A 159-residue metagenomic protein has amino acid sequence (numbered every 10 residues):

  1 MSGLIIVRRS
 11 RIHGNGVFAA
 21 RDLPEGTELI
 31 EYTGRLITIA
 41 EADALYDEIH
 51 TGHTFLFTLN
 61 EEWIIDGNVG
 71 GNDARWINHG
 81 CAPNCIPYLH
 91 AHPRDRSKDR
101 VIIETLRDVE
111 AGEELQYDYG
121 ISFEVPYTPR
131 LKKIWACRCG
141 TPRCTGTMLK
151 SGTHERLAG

Functional and structural regions predicted by a protein language model:
M1-H50, N84-R100, E155-R156: Conserved AWS/pre-SET-to-SET junction and N-terminal core of the SET lysine methyltransferase domain, specifically
M1-S10, H50-T128, R138-R143, T147: Catalytic core of the SET domain in histone-lysine N-methyltransferases, recognizing conserved active-site
L36-A42, F123-K133: Short, Lys/Arg- and Gly-enriched loop/turn segments at beta-strand edges
L149-L157: Short cysteine/histidine-rich zinc-coordinating motifs and their immediately flanking basic loops
